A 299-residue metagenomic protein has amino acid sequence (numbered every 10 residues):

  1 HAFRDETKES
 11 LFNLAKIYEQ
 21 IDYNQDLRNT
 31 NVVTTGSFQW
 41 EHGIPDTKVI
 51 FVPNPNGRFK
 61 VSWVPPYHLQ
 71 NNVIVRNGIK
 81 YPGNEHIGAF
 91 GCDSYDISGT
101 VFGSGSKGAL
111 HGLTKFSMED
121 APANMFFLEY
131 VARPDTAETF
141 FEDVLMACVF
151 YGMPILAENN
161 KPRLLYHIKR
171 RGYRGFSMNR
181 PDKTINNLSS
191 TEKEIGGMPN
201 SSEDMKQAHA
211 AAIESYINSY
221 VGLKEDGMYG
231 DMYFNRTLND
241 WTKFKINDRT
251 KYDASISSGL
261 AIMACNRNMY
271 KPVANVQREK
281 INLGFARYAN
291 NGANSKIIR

Functional and structural regions predicted by a protein language model:
H1-R180, S219-R299: RNase H-like, metal-dependent nuclease domains and their acidic two-metal-ion catalytic environment used
S177-G222: Short alpha-helix plus adjacent loop in nuclease-associated cores
